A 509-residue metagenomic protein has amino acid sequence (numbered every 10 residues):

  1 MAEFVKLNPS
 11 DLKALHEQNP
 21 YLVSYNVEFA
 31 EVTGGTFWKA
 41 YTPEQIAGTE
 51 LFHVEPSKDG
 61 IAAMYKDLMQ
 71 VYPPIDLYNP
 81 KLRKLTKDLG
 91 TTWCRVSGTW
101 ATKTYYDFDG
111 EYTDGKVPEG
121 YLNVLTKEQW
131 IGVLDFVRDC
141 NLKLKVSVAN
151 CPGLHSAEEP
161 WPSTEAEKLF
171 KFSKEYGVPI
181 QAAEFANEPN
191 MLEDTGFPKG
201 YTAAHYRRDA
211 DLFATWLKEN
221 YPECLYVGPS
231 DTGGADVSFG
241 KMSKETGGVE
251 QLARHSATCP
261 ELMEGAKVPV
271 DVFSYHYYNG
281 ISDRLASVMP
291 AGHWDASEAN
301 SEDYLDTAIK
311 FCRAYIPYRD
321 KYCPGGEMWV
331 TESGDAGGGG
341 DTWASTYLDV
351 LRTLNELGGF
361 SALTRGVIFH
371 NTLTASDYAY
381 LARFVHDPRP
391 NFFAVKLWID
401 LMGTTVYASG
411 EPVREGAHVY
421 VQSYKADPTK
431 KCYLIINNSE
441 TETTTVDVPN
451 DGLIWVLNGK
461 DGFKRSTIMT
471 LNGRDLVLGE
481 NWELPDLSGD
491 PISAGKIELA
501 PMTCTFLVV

Functional and structural regions predicted by a protein language model:
M1-F185, P189-G240, T246-G247, R254-S256 (+5 more regions): Non-catalytic accessory regions flanking glycosidase/transglycosidase catalytic cores in CAZymes
L125, Y278-G337: Glycoside hydrolase catalytic-domain groove-lining segments
E188, K218, H276-Y278, H293: Histidine-centered active-site/metal-ligand motif
E245, V249-L252, E298-A308, W343-V350 (+1 more regions): Hydrophobic alpha-helical scaffolding
M263, K267-N279, D283-A286: Anion-binding catalytic surfaces of enzymes that hydrolyze or transfer phosphate/sulfate esters
